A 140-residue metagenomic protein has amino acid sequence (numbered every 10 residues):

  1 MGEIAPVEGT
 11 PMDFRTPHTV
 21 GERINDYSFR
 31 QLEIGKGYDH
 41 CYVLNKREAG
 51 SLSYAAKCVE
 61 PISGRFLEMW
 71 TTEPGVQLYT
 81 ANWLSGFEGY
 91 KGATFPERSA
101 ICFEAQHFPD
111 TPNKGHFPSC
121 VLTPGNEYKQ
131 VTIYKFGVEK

Functional and structural regions predicted by a protein language model:
M1-K140: An exposed, glycine/acidic-rich loop-and-rim segment of catalytic or binding clefts
